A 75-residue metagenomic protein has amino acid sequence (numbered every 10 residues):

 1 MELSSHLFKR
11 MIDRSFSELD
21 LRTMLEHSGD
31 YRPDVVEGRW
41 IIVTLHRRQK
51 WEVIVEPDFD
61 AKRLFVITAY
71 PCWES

Functional and structural regions predicted by a protein language model:
M1-S75: Ribonuclease/tRNase effector modules and their secretory precursors
